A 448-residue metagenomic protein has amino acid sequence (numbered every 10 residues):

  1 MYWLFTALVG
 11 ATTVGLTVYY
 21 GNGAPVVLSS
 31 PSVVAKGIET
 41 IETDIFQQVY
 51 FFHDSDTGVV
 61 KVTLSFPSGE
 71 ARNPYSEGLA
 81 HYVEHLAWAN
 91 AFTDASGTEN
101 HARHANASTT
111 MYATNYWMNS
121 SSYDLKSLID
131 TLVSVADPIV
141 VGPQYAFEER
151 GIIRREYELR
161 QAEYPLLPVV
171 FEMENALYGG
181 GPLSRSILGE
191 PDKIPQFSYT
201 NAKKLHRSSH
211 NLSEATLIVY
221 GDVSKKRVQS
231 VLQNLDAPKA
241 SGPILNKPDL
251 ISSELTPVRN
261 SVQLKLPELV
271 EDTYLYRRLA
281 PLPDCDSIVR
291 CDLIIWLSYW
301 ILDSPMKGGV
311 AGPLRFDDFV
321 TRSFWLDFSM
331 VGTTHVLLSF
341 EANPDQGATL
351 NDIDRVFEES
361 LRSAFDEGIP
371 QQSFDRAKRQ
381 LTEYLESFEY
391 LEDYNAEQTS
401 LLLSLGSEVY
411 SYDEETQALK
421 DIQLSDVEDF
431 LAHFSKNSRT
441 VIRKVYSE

Functional and structural regions predicted by a protein language model:
M1-L8: N-terminal Sec-pathway targeting helices
T17-L28, T216-D222, E254, S339-E341 (+2 more regions): C-terminal regions of mature proteins
Y19-P31, G179-G180, N211-L212, T216-P283: An aromatic/glycine/proline-enriched structural segment found at the starts of mature extracellular/organellar domains
Y20-V27, E99-L205, R355-E359, Q371-D393 (+1 more regions): Acidic/histidine-enriched segments that form metal/cofactor-coordinating and catalytic pocket/exosite environments
P25-T40, E174-T216, P248-S252, L282-C285 (+2 more regions): Histidine-acidic residue clusters that define the catalytic metal-binding segment of zinc metallopeptidase domains
K36-I38, D44-Q47, T57-K61, P74-L79 (+13 more regions): Extracytoplasmic
K61-S122, S184-L188, I301-V320, G332: M16/MPP (pitrilysin/insulinase) zinc-metallopeptidase core fold and M16-derived inactive scaffolds
R154-F171, R259-D272, R315-F324, E367-D413 (+1 more regions): Short acidic/His-enriched helical or mixed secondary-structure segments at domain edges of catalytic enzymes and some
